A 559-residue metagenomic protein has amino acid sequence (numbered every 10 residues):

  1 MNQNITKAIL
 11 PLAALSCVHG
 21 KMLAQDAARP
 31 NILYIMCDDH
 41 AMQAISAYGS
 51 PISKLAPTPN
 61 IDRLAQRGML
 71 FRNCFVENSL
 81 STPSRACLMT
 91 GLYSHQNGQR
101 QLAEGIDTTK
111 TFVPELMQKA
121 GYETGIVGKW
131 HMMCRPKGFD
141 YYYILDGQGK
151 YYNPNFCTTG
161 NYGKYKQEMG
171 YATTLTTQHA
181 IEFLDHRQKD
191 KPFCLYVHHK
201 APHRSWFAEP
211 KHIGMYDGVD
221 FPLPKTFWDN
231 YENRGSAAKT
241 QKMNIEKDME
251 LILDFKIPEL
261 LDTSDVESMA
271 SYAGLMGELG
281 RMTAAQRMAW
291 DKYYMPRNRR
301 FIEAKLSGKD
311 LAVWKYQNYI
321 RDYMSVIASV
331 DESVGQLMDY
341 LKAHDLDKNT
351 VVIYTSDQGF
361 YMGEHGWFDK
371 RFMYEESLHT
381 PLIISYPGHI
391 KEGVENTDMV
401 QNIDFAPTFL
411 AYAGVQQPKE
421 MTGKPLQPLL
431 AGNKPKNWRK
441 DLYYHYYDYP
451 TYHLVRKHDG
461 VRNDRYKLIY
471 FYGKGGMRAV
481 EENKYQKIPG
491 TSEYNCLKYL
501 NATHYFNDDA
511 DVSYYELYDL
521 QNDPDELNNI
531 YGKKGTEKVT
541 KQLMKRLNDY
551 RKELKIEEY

Functional and structural regions predicted by a protein language model:
N2-I5, A13, G20-L497, T503-E516 (+2 more regions): Formylglycine-dependent sulfatase
A8: Acidic, histidine-bearing metal-coordination/catalytic regions of metal-dependent phosphoesterases
Q521: Residues forming the ATP-binding cleft of Hanks-type serine/threonine protein kinase domains
